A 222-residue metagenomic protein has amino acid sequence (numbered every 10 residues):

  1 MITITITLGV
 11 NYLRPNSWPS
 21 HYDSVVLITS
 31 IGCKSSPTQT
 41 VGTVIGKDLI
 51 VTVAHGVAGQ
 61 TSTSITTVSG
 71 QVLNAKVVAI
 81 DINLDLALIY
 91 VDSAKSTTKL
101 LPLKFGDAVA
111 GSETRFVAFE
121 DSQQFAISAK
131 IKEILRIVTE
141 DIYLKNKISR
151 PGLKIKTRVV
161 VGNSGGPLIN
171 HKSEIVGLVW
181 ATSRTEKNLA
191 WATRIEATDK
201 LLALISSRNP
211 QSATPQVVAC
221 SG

Functional and structural regions predicted by a protein language model:
M1-P19, R208-G222: N-terminal targeting leaders that route proteins to membranes or the secretory/organellar pathways
Y12-P15, V25-K47, V53, Q71-N74 (+3 more regions): A conserved glycine-rich beta-strand in the N-terminal activation segment of trypsin-fold
H21-T29, D92-L100, F125-R208, T214-P215: Active-site region of chymotrypsin-like
C33-K34, D121-S122, T185: Short glycine/acidic-enriched loop and turn motifs that connect beta-strands
P37, D48-A126, R208-N209: Conserved active-site neighborhood of the chymotrypsin/trypsin-like protease fold
T43-I45, K76-V78, K132, V160: Conserved positions in beta-strands of structured domains
I82-D85, E186, S221: Short acidic/glycine-enriched loop/turn segments that link adjacent beta-strands
